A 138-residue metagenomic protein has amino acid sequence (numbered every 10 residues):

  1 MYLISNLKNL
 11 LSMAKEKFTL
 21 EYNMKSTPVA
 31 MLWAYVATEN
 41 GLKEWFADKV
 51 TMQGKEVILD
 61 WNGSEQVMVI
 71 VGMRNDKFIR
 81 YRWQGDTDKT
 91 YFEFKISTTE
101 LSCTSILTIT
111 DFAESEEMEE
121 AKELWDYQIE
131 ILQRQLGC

Functional and structural regions predicted by a protein language model:
Y2-K49: Hydrophobic ligand-binding cavity/cleft-lining segments
K15, E56, D76-F78, S102-I106: A generic structural signal for beta-strand entry/edge sites
E21-K25, I58, V69, K95: Generic structural detector for well-ordered beta-strands
M24-T27, N62, Q84, A113: Structured loop/turn residues at secondary-structure junctions
T27, M73-R74, T99-E100: Short loop segments at secondary-structure junctions
A37-T87, Y91: Glycine-rich portal/gate segments that line the openings of hydrophobic small-molecule binding cavities
R80-R134: Beta-strand/loop substructures that line and gate deep hydrophobic ligand-binding cavities in soluble
G137-C138: Flexible helix-coil linker/hinge segments at domain or subdomain boundaries
